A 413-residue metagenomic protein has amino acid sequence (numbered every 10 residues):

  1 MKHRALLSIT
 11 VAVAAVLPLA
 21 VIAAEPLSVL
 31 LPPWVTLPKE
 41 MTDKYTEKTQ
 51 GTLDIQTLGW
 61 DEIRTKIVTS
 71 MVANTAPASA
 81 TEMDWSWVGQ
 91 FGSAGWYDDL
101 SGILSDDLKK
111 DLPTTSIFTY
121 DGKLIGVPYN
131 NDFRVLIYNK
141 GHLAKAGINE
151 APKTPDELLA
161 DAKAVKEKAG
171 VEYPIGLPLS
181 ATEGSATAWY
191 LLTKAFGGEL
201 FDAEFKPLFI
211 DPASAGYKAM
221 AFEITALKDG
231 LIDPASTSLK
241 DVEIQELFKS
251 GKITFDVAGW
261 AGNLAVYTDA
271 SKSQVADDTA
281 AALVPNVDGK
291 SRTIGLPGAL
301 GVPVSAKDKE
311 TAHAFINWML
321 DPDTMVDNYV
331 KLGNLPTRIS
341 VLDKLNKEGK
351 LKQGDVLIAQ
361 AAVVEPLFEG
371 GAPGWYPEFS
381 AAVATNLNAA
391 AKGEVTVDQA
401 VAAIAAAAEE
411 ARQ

Functional and structural regions predicted by a protein language model:
K44-L112, T119, I125, G141-K153 (+4 more regions): Extracytoplasmic "Venus flytrap"/periplasmic binding protein-like
T52, A144, A362-Q413: Conserved C-terminal helix/tail region of periplasmic/extracytoplasmic solute-binding proteins
W85-V135, L159-D161, S185, A276-A282 (+2 more regions): Hinge/lid segment of periplasmic solute-binding proteins
S101-D111, G176-S180, G198-K218, T268-Q274 (+3 more regions): Short, solvent-exposed loop/beta-turn-alpha elements that line the ligand-binding surface or hinge of extracytoplasmic
L124, A144-A146, A221-I232, T268-L335 (+3 more regions): Extracytoplasmic/periplasmic substrate-recognition and gating elements
I125-V127, R134, L159-L208, I253: Extracytoplasmic/periplasmic solute-binding protein
D161-K163, K206-T237: Glycine-centered hinge/linker elements that transmit conformational signals in sensory and ligand-binding systems
T279-A282, V330-A382, A389: Long, aromatic- and glycine/proline-rich binding clefts that accommodate carbohydrate-like moieties
